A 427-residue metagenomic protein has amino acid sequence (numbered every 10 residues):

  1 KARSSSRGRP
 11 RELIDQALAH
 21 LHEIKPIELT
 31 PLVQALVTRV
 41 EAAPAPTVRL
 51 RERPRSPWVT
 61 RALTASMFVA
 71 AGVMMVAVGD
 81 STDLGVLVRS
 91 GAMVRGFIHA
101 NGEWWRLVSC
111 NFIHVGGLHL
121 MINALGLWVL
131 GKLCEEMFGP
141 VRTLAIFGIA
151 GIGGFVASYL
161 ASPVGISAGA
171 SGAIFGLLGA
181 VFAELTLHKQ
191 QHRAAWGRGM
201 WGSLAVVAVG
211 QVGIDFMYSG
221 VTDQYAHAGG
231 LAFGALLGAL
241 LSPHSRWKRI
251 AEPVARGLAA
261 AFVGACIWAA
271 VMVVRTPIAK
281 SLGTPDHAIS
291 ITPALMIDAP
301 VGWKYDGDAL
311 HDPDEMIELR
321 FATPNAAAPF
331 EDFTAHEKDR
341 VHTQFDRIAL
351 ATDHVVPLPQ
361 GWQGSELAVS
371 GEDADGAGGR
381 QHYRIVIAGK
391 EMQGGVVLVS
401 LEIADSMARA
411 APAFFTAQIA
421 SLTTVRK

Functional and structural regions predicted by a protein language model:
A2-T284: A detector for small-residue-rich transmembrane helices and their helix-helix packing motifs
P57, R61, L295, N325 (+3 more regions): Extracytoplasmic/periplasmic, Sec-exported soluble proteins
M75, H336-Q344, Q418-S421, V425: Structured segments of extracytoplasmic/periplasmic soluble domains in secreted or envelope-associated proteins
W104, L130, I174, F333-E337 (+1 more regions): Stable alpha-helical elements in mature extracytoplasmic
A279-G307: N-terminal "mature-domain start" segment
T284-D286, G302-W303, I348, W362 (+1 more regions): Short glycine-aromatic motifs
Y305-A410: Conserved polar/disulfide-associated segments of primarily extracytoplasmic proteins
S400-K427: Extracytoplasmic/periplasmic C-terminal soluble domains
